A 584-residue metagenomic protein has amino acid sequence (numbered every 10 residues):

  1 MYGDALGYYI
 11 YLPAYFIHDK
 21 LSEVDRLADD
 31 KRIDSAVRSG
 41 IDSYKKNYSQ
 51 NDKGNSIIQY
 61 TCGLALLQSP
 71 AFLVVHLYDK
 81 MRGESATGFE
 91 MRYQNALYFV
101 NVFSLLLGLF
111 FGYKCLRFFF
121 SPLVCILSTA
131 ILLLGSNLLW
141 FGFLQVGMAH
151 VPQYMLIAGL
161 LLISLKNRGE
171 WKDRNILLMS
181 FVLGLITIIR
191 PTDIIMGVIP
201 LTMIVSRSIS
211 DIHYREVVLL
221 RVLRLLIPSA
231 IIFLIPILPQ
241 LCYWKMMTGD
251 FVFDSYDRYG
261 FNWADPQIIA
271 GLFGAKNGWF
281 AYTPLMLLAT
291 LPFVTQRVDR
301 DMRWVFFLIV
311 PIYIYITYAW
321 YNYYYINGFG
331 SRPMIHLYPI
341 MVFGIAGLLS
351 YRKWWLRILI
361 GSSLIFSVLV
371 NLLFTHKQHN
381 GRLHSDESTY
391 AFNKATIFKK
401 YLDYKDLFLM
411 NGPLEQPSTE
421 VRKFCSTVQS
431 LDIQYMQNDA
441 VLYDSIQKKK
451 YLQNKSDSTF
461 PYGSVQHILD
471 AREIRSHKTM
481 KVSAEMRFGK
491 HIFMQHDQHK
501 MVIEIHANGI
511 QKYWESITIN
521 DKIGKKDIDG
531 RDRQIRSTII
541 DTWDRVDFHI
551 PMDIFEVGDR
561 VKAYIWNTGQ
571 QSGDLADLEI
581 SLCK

Functional and structural regions predicted by a protein language model:
L12, I199, S206-S210, L223-P292 (+3 more regions): Membrane-lumen/periplasm interface segments of specific transmembrane helices in polyprenyl phosphate-linked
K80-G88, L107-S136, M155, W171-R174 (+1 more regions): Transmembrane-helix signature of polytopic, membrane-embedded enzymes that assemble or transfer cell-envelope glycans
A86-G108, T129-L156, I163, G184 (+1 more regions): Aromatic- and kink-enriched transmembrane "portal" helix at the membrane-lumen/periplasm boundary that abuts
L109-F110, V205, D211, F280-F307 (+2 more regions): Hydrophobic, aromatic-rich transmembrane alpha-helices and their immediate juxtamembrane boundary segments
L127-L133, F181, A230, L234 (+1 more regions): Transmembrane alpha-helix segments characteristic of polytopic inner-membrane glycan-assembly/cell-envelope
I131, P152-W171, N175-L183, I199-P200 (+1 more regions): Specific aromatic-rich, kink-prone transmembrane helix
N327, I360-D439: Membrane-embedded, lumen/periplasm-facing catalytic core of multi-pass transferases that use lipid-linked donors
E415-K584: Extracellular and organelle-lumenal recognition/adhesion modules and their flexible linkers in secreted
